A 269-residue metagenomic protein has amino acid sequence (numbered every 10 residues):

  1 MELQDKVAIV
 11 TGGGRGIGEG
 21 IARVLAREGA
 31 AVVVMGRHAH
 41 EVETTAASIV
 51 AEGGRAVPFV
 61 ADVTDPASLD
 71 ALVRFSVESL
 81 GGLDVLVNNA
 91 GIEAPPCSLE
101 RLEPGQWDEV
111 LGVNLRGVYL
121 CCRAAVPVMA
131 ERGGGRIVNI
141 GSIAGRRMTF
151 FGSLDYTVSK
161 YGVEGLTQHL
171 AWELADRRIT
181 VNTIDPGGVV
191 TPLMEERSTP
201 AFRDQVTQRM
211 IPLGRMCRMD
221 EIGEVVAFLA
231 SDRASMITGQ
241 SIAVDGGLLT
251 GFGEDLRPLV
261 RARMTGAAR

Functional and structural regions predicted by a protein language model:
E2, L80, Y119-C122, A130 (+3 more regions): C-terminal substrate-recognition "lid" of short-chain dehydrogenase/reductases
V7, G12-G16, H38: Conserved glycine-rich cofactor-binding loop
V60-L72, P104, D220-E221: The beta1-alpha1 cofactor-binding region of Rossmann-like NAD(H)/NADP(H)-dependent oxidoreductases
E93-P96, T238-R269: Short C-terminal tail/terminal secondary-structure segment of NAD(P)H-dependent dehydrogenase/reductase domains
C97-L99, Q106-D108, R203, T207: Substrate-binding pocket helix/loop in short-chain dehydrogenase/reductase
E100-Y119, G134, V138, V163 (+1 more regions): Catalytic Tyr-X3-Lys loop
P127, W172-D176, S235: Alpha-helical segment proximal to the catalytic Tyr-Lys
V138-G162, T167-D176, G188: Catalytic loop of short-chain dehydrogenase/reductase
